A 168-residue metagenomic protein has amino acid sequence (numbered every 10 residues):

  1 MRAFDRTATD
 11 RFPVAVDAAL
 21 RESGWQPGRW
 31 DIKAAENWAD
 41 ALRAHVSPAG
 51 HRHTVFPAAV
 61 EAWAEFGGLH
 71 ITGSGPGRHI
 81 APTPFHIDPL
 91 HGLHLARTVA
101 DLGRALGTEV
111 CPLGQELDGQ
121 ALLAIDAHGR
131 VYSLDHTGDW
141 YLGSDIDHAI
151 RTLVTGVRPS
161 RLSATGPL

Functional and structural regions predicted by a protein language model:
M1-Q120, A164-L168: A surface-exposed partner-binding patch
H94-L95, G119-L123, T137-H148: Short, surface-exposed beta-strand/loop "edge" segments at domain boundaries and coil↔beta transitions
I125-H128: Short acidic-glycine loop/turn motifs at beta-strand connectors
V131-H136: Short, compact, well-ordered microdomains
G138-P167: Compact, glycine/acidic-enriched structural inserts
